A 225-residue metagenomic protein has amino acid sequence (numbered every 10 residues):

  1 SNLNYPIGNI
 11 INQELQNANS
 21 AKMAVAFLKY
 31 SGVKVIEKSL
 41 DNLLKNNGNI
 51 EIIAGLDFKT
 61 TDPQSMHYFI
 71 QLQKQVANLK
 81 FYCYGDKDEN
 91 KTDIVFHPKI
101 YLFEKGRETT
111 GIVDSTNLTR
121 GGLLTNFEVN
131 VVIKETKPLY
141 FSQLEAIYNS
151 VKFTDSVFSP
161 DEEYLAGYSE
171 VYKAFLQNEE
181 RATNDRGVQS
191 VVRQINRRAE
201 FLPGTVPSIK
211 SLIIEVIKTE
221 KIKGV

Functional and structural regions predicted by a protein language model:
S1-V225: PLD/PLD-like phosphodiesterase catalytic module centered on the HKD motif
